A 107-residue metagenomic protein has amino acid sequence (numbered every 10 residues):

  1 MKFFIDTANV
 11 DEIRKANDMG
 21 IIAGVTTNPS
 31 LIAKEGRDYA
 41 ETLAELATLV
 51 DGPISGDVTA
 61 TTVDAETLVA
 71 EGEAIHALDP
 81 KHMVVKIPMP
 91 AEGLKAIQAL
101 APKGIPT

Functional and structural regions predicted by a protein language model:
F4-I5, N9-R14, M19-I22, T27-P106: Active-site beta->alpha loop and helix N-cap motifs at the rims of alpha/beta catalytic domains
